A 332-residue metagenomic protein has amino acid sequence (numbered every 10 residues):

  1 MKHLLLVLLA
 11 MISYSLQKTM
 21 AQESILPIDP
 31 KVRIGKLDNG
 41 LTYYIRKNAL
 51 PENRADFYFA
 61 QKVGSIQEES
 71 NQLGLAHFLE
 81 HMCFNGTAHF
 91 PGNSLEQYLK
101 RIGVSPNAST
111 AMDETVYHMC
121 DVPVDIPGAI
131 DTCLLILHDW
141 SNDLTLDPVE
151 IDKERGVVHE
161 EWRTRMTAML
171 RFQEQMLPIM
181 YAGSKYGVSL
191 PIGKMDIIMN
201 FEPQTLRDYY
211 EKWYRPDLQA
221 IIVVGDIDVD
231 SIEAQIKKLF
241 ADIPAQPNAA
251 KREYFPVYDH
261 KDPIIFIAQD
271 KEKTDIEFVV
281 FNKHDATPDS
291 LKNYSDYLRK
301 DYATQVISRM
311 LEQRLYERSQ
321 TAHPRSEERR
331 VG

Functional and structural regions predicted by a protein language model:
M1-Q22: Bacterial Sec-dependent N-terminal signal peptides
Q22-R33, Y117-C120, P127, L135 (+3 more regions): Histidine-acidic residue clusters that define the catalytic metal-binding segment of zinc metallopeptidase domains
I25-Y58: Mature N-terminal segment immediately following signal peptide/propeptide cleavage in secreted/periplasmic
V32-I34, T42-N48, R207-K212, D262-D270: Short, surface-exposed beta-strand/loop micro-motifs that present aromatic residues
T42-R46, D56-A60, V116-C120, A220-I222 (+2 more regions): Soluble periplasmic/extracytoplasmic beta-strand elements of cell-envelope proteins
P51-E52, Q61-F172, L190, N200-F201 (+2 more regions): Active-site-adjacent, His/Asp/Glu-enriched structural segments that form or flank metal-binding and acid/base networks
Y58-E69, L73-S105, T167, M176-L190 (+2 more regions): Signal/transit-peptide handling
A220-F278, T287, E317: An aromatic/glycine/proline-enriched structural segment found at the starts of mature extracellular/organellar domains
